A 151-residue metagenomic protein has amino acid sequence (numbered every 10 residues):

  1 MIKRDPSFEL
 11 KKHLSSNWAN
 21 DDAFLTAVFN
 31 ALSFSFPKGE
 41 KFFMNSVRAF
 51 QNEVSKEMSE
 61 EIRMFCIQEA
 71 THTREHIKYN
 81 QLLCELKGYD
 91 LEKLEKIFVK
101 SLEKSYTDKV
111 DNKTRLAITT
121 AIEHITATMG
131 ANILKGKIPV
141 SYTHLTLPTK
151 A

Functional and structural regions predicted by a protein language model:
M1-I67, T73-T114: Terminal targeting/low-complexity segments that flank the catalytic cores of oxidoreductases
E53-M58, I133-Y142: Inter-helical turn/loop segments and adjacent helix faces that build the functional surface of alpha-helical bundle
L82, G136, T146: Active-site catalytic microenvironments for nucleophilic, acid-base chemistry
D111-I125: Internal, well-ordered alpha/beta segment that forms a basic, Gly-enriched binding/recognition surface
T128-A131: A structural feature that tracks compact, well-ordered secondary-structure segments with a strong bias toward
T143-T149: Conserved small/polar residues in nucleotide/adenosyl-binding loops
